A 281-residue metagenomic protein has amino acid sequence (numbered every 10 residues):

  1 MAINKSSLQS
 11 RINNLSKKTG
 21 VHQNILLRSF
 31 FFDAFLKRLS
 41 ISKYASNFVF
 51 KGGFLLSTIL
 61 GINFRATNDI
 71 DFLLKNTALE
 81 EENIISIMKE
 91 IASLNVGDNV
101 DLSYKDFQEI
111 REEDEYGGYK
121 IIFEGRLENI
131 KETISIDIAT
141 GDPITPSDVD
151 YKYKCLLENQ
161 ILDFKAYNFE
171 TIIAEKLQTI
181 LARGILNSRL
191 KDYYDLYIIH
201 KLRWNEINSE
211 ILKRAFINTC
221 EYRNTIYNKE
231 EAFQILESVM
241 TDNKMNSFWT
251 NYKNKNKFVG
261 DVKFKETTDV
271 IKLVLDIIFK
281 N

Functional and structural regions predicted by a protein language model:
M1-F48, T58-A66, I70-N281: Structured mid-to-C-terminal alpha-helical surface segments
L55: Catalytic metal-binding/acid-base residues of hydrolase active sites
